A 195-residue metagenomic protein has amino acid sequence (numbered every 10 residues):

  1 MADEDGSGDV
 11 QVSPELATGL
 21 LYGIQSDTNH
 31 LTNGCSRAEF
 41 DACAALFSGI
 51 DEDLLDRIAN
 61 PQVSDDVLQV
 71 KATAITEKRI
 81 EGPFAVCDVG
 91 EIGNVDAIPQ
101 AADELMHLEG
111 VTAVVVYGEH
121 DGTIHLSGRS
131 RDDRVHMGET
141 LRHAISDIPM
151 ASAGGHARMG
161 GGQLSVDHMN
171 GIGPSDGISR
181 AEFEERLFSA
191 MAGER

Functional and structural regions predicted by a protein language model:
M1-C43: Short alpha-helices
V10-P14, T32, G49-R57, G82: Short, structured loop/turn "capping" segments at alpha-beta junctions
Q11, H30-R37, L46, P61-D65 (+1 more regions): A short glycine-/small-residue-rich loop at the edge of a beta-strand within enzyme catalytic domains
L20, L55-A59, V63, F183-L187: Short, well-structured alpha-helical segments that form the helix of a local strand-helix-strand
I24-N29, Q62, H120-D121: Glycine-rich beta-alpha junction loops
T32-G34, L68-V70, P99, L126-G128: Short, well-ordered secondary-structure micro-motifs
A45, D51-D53, R79-R195: Gly/His-enriched, cation/cofactor- and phosphate-binding structural elements
L54-C87: Oxyanion-binding "anion nests"
